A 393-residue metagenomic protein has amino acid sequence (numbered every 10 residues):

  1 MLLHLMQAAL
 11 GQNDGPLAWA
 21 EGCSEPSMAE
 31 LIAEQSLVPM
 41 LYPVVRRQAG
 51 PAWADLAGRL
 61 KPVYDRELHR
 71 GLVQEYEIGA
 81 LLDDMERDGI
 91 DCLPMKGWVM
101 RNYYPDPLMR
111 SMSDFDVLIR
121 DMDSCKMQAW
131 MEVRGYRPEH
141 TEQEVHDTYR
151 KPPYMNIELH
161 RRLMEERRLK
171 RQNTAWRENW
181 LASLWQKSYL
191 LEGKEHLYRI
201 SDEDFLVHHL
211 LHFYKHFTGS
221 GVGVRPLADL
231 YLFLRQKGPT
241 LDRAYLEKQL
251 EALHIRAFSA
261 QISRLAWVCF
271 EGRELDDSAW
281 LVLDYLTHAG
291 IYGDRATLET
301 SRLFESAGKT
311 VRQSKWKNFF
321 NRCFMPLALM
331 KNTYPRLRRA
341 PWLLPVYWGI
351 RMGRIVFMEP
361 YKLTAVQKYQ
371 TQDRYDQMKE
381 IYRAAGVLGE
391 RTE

Functional and structural regions predicted by a protein language model:
M1-S113, I119-E393: Conserved NTP-donor binding/palm subdomain of two-metal-ion nucleotidyltransferases/polymerases, i.e., the charged
